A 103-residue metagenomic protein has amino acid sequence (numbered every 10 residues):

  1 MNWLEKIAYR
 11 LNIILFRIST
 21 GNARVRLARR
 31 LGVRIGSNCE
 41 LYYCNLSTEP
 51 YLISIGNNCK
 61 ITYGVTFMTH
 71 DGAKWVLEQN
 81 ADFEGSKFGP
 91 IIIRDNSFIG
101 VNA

Functional and structural regions predicted by a protein language model:
M1-G32, S37-N38, D71-K74: Terminal amphipathic alpha-helical/low-complexity segments used for targeting or macromolecular assembly
R26, Y42-A103: Flexible, glycine/small-residue-enriched loop-and-beta-strand segment within the central core of proteins
